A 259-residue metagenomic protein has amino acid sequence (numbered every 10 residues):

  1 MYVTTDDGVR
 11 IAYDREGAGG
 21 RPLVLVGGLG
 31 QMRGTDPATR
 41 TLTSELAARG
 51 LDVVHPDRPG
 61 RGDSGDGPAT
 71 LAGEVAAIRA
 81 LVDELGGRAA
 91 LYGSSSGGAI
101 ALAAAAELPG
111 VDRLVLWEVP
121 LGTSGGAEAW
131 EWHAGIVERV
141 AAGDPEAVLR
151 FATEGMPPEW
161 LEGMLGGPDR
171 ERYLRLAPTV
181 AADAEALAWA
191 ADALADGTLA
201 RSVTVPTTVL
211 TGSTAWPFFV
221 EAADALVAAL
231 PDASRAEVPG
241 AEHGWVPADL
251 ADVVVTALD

Functional and structural regions predicted by a protein language model:
Y2-D63: Conserved HGGG/HGGXW glycine-rich cap/lid loop of the alpha/beta-hydrolase fold
G73-A89: Conserved acidic catalytic loop of the alpha/beta-hydrolase fold
L91-G93, W117: Short beta-strand immediately N-terminal to the catalytic nucleophile in serine-hydrolase-like folds
G93, G97, A101: Gly/Ala-rich beta-loop-alpha elbow adjacent to hydrolase catalytic centers
L102-A106, G110-A141, M164: Flexible "cap/lid" loop of the alpha/beta hydrolase fold
G143-A181: Conserved alpha/beta-hydrolase catalytic His-Asp/Glu region
R175-A228, S234-A241, W245-P247: Conserved serine/cysteine hydrolase catalytic core
E242-L258: Post-His helix in hydrolase/transferase enzymes
